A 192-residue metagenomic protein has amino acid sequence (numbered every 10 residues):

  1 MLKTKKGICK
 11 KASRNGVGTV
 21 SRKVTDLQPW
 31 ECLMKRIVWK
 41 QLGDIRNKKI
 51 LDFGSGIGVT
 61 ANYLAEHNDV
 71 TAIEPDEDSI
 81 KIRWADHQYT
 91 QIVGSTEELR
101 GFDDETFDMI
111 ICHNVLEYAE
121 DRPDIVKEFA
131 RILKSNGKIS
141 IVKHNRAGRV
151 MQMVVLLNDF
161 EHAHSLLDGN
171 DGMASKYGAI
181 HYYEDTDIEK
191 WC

Functional and structural regions predicted by a protein language model:
L2-K48, V59-Y63, S79-I82: Conserved class I S-adenosyl-L-methionine
F53: Conserved beta-strand/loop positions that form the S-adenosyl-L-methionine
I57-E98: Class I SAM-dependent methyltransferase SAM/SAH-binding core
R100-M109: A short acidic, Gly/Pro-enriched loop at the edge of an enzyme's catalytic core that lines a small-molecule cofactor
M109-D121: A short SAM/SAH-binding and catalytic strip from SAM-dependent methyltransferases
P123-K138: A short glycine-rich, Lys/Arg-flanked "PGG" loop and its adjoining helix->strand segment in the class I
K138-L166: Conserved class I S-adenosyl-L-methionine
D171-D187: Acceptor-substrate binding/catalytic loop of class I
